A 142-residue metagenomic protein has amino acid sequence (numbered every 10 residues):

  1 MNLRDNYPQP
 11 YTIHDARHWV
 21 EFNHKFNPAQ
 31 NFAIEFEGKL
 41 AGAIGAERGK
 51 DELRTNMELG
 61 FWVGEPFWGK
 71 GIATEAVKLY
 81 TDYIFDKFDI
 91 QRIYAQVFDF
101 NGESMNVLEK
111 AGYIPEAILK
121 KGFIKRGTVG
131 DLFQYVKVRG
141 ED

Functional and structural regions predicted by a protein language model:
M1-E21: Conserved GNAT-fold acetyl-CoA-binding loop/helix
P8-P10, P28, T74: Proline-rich low-complexity regions
F22-P28, Y113: Short loop/turn motifs at secondary-structure junctions and domain boundaries
N31-D142: Acyl-donor (CoA/ACP) binding surface of acyl/acetyltransferases
